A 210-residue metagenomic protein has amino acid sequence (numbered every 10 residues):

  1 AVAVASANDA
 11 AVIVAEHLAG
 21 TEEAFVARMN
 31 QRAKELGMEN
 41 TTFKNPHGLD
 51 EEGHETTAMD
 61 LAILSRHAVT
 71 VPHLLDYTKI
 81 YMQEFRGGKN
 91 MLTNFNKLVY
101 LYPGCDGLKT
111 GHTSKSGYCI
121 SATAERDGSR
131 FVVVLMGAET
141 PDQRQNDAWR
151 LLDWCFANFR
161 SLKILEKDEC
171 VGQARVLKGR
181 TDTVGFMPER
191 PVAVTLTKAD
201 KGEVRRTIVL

Functional and structural regions predicted by a protein language model:
A1-P72: Active-site-adjacent loops and short helices of periplasmic peptidoglycan-processing enzymes
M38, D50-L210: Domain-terminus/edge residues, biased toward the C-terminal soluble/receptor-binding domains of extracytoplasmic
